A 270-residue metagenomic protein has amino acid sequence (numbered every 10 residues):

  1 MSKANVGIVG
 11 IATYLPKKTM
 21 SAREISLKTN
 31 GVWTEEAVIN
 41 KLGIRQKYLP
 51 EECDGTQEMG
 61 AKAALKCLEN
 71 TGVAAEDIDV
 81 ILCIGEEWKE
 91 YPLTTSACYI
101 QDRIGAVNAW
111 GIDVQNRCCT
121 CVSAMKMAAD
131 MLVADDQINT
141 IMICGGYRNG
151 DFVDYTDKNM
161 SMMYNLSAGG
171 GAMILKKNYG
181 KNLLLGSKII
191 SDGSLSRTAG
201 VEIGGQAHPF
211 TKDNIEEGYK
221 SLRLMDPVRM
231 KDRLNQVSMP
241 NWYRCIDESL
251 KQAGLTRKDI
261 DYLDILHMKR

Functional and structural regions predicted by a protein language model:
M1-L42, T198: N-terminal amphipathic/basic leader segments beginning at the initiator methionine
I8-G10, V38, C67, I81 (+4 more regions): Buried hydrophobic positions in well-ordered alpha/beta secondary-structure cores of metabolic enzymes
V9-A12, Q115, I141-Y147, S167 (+2 more regions): Short beta-strand segments
M20, L93-T95, K126, F152-D157: Short acidic, glycine/serine/threonine-rich loops at helix termini
T34-E58, E87-T140, G146: Conserved catalytic cysteine-centered active-site region of acyl-thioester-dependent Claisen-condensing enzymes
L65-L68, N159-R270: Hydrophobic pocket-lining "lid/loop/helix" segments that shape and contact the acyl-thioester
E76-G85, K258-L266: Short glycine-rich phosphate-binding loop at a beta-alpha junction
V133, I138-G169: Flexible, glycine-rich active-site loops centered on histidine and acidic residues that chelate a metal or position
